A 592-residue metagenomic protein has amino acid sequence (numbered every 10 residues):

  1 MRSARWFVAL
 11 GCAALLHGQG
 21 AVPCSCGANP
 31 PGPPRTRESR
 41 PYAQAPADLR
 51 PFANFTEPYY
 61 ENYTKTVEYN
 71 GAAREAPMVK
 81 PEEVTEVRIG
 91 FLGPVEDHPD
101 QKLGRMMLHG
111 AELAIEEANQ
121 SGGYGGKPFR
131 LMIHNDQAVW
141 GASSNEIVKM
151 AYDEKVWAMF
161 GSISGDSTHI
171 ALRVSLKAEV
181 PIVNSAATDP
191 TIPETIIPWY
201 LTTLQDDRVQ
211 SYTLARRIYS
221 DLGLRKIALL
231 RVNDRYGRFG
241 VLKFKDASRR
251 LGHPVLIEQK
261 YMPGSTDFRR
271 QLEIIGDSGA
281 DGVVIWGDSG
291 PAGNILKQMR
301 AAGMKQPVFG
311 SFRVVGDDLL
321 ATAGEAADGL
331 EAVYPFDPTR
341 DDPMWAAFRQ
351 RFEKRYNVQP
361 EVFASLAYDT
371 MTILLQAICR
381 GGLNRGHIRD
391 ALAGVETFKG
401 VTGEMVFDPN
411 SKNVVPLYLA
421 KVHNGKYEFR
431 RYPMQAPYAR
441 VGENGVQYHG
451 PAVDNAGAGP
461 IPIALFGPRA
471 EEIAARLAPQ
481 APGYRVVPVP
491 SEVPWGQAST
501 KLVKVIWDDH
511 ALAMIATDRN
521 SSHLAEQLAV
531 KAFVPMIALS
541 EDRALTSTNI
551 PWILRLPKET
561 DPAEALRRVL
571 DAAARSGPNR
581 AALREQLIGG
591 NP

Functional and structural regions predicted by a protein language model:
M1-V8: Bacterial N-terminal signal peptides that target proteins for export
L10-C12, G20-P592: Extracytosolic ligand-binding ectodomains
